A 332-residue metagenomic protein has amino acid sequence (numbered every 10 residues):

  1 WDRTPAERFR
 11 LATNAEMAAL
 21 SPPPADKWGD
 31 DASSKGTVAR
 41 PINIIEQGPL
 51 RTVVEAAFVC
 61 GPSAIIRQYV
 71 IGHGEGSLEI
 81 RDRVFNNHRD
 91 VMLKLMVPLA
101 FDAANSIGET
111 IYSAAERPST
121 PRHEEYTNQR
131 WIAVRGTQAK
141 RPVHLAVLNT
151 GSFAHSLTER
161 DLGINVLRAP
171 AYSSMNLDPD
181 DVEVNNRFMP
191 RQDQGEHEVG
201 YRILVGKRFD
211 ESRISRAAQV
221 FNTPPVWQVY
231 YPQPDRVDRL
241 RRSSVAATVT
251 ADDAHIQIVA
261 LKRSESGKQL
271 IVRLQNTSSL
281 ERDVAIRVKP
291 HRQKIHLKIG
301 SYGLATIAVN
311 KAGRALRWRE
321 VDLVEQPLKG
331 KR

Functional and structural regions predicted by a protein language model:
W1-R332: C-terminal (or distal) subdomains of carbohydrate-active enzymes
